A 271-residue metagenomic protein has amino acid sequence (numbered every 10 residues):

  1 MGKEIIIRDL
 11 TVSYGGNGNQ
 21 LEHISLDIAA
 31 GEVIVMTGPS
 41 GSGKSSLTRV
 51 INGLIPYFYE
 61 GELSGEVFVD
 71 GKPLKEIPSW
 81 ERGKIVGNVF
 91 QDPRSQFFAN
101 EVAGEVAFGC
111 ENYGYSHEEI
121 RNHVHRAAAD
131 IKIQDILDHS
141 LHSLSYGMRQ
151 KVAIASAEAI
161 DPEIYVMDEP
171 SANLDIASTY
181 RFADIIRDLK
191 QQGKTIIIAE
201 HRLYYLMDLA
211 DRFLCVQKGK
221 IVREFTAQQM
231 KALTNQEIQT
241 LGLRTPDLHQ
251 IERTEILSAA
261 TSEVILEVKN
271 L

Functional and structural regions predicted by a protein language model:
M1-I7, V12-H23, I55-E60, P78: A short, flexible loop at the N-terminus of ABC-type nucleotide-binding domains that lies
E66-E81: ABC ATPase NBD Q-loop/coupling interface
E118-I136: Conserved ABC ATPase "signature" region
S140-L144: Conserved ABC ATPase signature
Y165-D168: Catalytic Walker B motif of ABC-type/P-loop ATPase nucleotide-binding domains
E200-H201: H-loop/switch region of ABC-family ATPase nucleotide-binding domains
